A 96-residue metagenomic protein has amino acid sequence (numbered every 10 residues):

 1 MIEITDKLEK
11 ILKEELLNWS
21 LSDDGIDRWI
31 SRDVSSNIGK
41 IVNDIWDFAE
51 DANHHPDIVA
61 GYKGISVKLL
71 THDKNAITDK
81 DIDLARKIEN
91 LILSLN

Functional and structural regions predicted by a protein language model:
M1-N96: Charge-rich alpha-helical segments
